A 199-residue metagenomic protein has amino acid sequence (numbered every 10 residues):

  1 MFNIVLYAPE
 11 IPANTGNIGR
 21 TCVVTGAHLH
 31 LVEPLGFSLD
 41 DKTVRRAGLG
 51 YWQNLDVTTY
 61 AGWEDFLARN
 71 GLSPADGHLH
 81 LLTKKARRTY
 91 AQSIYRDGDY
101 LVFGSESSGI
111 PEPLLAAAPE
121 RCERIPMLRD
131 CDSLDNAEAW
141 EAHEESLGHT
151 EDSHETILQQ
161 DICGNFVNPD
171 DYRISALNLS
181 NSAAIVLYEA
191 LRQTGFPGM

Functional and structural regions predicted by a protein language model:
M1-M199: Post-transcriptional modification and biogenesis factors for structured RNAs of the translation apparatus
